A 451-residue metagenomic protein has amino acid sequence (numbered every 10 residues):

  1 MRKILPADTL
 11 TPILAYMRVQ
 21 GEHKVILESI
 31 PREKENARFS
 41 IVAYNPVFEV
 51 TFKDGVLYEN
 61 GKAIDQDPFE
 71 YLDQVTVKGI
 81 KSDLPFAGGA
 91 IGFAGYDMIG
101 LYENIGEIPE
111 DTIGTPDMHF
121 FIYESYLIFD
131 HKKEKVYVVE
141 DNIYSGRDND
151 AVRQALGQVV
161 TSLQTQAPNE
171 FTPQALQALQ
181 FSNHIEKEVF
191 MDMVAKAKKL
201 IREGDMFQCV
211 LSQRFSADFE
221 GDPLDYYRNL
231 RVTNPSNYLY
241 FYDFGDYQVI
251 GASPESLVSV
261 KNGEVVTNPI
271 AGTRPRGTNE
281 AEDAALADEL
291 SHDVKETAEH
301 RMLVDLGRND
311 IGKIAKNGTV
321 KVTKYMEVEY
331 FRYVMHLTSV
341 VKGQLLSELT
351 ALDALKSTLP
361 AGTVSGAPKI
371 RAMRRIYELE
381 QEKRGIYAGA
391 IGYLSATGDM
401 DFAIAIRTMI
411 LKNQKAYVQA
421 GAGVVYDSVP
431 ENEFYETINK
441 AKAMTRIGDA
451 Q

Functional and structural regions predicted by a protein language model:
M1-Q451: Extended alpha-helical targeting/anchoring segments, especially N-terminal organellar/secretory targeting helices
